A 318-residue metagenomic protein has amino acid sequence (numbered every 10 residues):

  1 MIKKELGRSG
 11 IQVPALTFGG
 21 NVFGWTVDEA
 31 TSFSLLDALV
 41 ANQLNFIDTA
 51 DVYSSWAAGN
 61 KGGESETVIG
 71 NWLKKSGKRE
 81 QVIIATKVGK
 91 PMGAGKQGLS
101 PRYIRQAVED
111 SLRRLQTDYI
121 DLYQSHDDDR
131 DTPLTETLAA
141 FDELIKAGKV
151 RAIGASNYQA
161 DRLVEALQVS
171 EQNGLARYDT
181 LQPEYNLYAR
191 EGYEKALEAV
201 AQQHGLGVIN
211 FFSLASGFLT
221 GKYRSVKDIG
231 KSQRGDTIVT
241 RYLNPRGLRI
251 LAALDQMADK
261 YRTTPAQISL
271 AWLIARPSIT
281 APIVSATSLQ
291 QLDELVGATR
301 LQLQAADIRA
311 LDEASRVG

Functional and structural regions predicted by a protein language model:
M1-Q81, K146: N-terminal binding-site loop/beta-alpha segment at the start of enzyme catalytic domains that lines or forms
G20-A30, P91-R102, D131: Active-site mouth loops of central-metabolism enzymes
N21-F23, V52, K87-P91, S125-D128 (+3 more regions): Active-site beta-loop-alpha junctions enriched in small/polar residues
D28-L39, L99-R114, L163-Q168: Short, acidic/polar
Y53-A58, P91-K96, E294: A short acidic, helix-capping loop that chelates divalent metal ions and anchors anionic groups
L112-D131: Active-site groove signature of glycoside hydrolases
T132-G318: Beta/alpha (TIM)-barrel catalytic core signal, keyed to glycine-rich beta->alpha loops juxtaposed to Asp/Glu that bind
